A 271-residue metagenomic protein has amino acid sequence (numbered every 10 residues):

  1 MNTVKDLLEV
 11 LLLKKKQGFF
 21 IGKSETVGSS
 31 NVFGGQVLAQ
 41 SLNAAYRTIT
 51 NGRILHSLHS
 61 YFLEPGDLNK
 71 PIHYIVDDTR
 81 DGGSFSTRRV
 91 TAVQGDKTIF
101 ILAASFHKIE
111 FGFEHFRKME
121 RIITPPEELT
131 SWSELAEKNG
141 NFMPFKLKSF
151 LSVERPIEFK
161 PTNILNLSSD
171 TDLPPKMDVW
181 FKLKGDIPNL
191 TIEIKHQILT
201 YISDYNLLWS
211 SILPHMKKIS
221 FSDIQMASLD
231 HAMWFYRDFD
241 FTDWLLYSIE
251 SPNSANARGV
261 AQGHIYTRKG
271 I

Functional and structural regions predicted by a protein language model:
M1-I271: Terminal targeting signals and extreme-terminal segments of soluble enzymes
